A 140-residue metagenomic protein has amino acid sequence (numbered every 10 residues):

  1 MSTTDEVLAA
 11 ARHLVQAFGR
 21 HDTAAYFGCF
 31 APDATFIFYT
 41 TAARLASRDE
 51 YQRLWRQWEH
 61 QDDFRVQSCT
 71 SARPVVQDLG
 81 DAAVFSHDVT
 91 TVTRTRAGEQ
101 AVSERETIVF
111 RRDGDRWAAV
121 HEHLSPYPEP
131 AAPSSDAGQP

Functional and structural regions predicted by a protein language model:
M1-P32, P130-P140: Short, low-complexity N-terminal intrinsically disordered segments enriched in polar/charged residues
T4-D5, A10, T23-D81, D88 (+1 more regions): A solvent-exposed, acidic/Ser-Thr-rich amphipathic alpha-helical stretch
D33-A34, T93, P126-P128: Feature marks short, surface-exposed loop/turn motifs that line or immediately flank catalytic pockets and channel
F38, T93, R111-R112: Residue-level signal for short segments within beta-strands and strand-turn junctions of well-structured beta-sheet
T41, G98, A131-S135: Short aromatic-enriched loop/helix-cap "lid" or pocket-rim segments at secondary-structure transitions that line
V76-V84, G98, F110-A118: A short, structured loop/turn motif at beta-sheet edges
S86-T93: Generic short beta-strand segments
S103-P133: Short beta-strand edge/turn micro-motifs at domain boundaries
